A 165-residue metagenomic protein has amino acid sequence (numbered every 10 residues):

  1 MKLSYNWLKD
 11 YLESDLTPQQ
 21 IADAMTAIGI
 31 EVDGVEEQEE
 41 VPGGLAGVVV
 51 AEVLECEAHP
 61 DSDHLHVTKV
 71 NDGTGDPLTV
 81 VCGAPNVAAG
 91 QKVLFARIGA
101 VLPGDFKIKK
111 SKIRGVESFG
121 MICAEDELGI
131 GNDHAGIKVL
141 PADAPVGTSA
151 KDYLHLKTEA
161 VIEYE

Functional and structural regions predicted by a protein language model:
M1-E165: Phosphate-backbone binding interfaces of nucleic-acid-interacting proteins
